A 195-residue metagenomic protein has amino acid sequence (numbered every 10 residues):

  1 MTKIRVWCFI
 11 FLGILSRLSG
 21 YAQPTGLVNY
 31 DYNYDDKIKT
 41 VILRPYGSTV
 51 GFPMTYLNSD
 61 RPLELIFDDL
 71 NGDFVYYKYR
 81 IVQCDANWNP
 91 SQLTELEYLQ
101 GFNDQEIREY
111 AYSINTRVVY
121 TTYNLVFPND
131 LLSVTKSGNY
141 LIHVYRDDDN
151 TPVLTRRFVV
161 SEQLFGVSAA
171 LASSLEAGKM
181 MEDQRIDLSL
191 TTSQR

Functional and structural regions predicted by a protein language model:
M1-G26: Bacterial Sec-dependent N-terminal signal peptides
T25-D31, V160-D183: Low-complexity, Pro/Ser/Thr- and charge-rich linker/hinge segments at domain boundaries
N33-Q83, G178-Q194: Contiguous beta-strand segments within globular domains
A86-T94, G166: Short aromatic-acidic-glycine turn motif
A86-W88, L132, R146-V153: Short acidic/polar inter-strand loop motif in beta-rich domains
L93-L96, T151-T155: Local beta-strand/beta-hairpin segments that build beta-sheet-rich folds
L99-Y120: Extended, solvent-exposed segments with strong compositional bias
V119-D147: Ligand-binding face of N-terminal immunoglobulin V-set domains in extracellular IgSF glycoproteins
